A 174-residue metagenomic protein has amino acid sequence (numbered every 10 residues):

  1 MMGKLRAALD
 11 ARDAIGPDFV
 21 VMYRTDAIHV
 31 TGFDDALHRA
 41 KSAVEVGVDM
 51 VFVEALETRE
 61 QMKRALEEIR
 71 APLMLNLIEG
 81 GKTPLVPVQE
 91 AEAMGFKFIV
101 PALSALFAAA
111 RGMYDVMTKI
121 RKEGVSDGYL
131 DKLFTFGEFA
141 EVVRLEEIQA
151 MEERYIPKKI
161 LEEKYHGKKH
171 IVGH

Functional and structural regions predicted by a protein language model:
M1-P101, F107, Y114, T118 (+2 more regions): Alpha/beta enzyme core
P101-E152: Active-site pocket-lining/capping segments in soluble small-molecule metabolic enzymes
